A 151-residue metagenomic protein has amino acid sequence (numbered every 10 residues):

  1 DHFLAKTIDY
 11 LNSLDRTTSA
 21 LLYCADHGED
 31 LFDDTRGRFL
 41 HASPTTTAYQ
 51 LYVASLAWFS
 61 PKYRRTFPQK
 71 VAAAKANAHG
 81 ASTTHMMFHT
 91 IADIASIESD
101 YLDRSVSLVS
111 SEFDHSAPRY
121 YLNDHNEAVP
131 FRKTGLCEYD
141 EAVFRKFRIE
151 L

Functional and structural regions predicted by a protein language model:
D1-L151: Catalytic domains that recognize anionic headgroups
